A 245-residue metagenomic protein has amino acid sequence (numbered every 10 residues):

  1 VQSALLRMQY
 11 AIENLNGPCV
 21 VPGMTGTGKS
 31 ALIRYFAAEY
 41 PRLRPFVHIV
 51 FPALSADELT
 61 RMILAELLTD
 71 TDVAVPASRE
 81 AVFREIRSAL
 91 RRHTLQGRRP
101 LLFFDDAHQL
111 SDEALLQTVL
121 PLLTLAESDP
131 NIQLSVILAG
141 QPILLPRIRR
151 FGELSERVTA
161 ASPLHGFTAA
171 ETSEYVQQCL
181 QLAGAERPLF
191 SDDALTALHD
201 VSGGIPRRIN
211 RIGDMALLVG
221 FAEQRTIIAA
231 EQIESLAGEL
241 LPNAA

Functional and structural regions predicted by a protein language model:
V1-I12: Pre-Walker A adenine-sensing motif
N14-Y35: Walker A/P-loop nucleotide-binding motif
G26, V73, L101, Q181-A245: C-terminal alpha-helical "lid" subdomain
Y35-E39, P142-T159: Short regulatory helix/loop adjacent to the ATP-binding pocket of P-loop NTPases
P45, L54-A74: Conserved NTP-binding/hydrolysis module of P-loop NTPases
I49-A53, I148, T159-T172: Conserved AAA+ ATPase "SRH/arginine-finger" region at the nucleotide-binding site
R87-R91, L95-L138, I143-R149: Conserved Walker B catalytic segment
H165-S191: Conserved small helical "lid"/interfacial subdomain of P-loop NTPases
